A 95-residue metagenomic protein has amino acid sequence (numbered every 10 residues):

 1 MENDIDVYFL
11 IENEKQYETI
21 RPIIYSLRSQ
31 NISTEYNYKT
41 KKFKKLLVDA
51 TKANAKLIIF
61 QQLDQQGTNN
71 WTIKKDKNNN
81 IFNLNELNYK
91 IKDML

Functional and structural regions predicted by a protein language model:
M1-L95: TRNA-recognition modules of translation machinery and tRNA-sensing kinases, especially anticodon-binding
